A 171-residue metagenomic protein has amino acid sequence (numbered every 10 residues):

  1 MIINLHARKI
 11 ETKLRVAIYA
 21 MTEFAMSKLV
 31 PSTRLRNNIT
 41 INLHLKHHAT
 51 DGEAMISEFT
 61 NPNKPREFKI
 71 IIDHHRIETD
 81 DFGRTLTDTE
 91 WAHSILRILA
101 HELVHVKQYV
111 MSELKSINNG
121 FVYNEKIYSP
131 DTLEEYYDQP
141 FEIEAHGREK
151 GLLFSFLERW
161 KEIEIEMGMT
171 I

Functional and structural regions predicted by a protein language model:
I2, R8-K69: Auxiliary, metal-adjacent structural segments of Zn-dependent hydrolase domains
K28-R36, E113-S116, F156-E164: Surface-exposed helix-capping loop/turn segments at secondary-structure junctions
T50-H93, Y109: Active-site scaffold of zinc-dependent metalloenzymes
T79, H105, L114: Active-site micro-motifs of SAM-dependent methyltransferase domains
W91-K107: Short alpha-helix carrying the canonical HExxH Zn2+-binding catalytic motif
H93-S94, Y109-E142: Post-HEXXH active-site segment of zinc metalloproteases
E102, V106, V110, R148 (+1 more regions): Short alpha-helical functional segments enriched in proximate histidine and acidic residues
D131-I171: Long, well-structured alpha-helical subdomains associated with metal-dependent extracellular/ecto-lumenal hydrolases
